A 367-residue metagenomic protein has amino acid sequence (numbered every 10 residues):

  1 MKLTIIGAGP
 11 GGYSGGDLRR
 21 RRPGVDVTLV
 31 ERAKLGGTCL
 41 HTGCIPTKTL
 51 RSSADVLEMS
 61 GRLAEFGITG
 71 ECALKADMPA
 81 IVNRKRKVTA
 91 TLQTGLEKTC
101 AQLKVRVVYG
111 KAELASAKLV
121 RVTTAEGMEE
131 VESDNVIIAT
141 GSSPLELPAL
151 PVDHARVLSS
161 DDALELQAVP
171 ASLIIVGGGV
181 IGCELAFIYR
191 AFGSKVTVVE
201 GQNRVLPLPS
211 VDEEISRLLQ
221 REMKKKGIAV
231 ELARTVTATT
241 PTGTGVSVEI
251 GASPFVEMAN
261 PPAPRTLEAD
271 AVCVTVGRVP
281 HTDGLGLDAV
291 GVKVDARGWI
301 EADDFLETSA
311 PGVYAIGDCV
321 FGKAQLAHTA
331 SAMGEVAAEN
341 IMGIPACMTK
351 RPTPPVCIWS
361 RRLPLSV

Functional and structural regions predicted by a protein language model:
M1, E126-N135, A259-A271, S309: Core beta-strand elements of the Rossmann-like FAD/NAD(P) dinucleotide-binding domain in flavoenzyme oxidoreductases
M1-L29, I181-A191: N-terminal Rossmann-like FAD-binding beta1-loop-alpha1 element of flavoenzymes
P10-G11, E113, S142-P144, G277-P280: Short glycine-rich anion-binding loops that position phosphate/pyrophosphate groups of nucleotides and phosphorylated
L18-V25, V30-V169, T197, Q202-L206 (+5 more regions): Glycine-rich flavin
C44, T140-V199, K226-A229, D288-V290 (+2 more regions): Glycine-rich dinucleotide-binding loop and its adjacent helix/turn
K111-E113, G179, R234-T235: Conserved acidic residues
D153-V169, E257, T266-C347: FAD-site-proximal beta/loop scaffold in flavoenzymes
